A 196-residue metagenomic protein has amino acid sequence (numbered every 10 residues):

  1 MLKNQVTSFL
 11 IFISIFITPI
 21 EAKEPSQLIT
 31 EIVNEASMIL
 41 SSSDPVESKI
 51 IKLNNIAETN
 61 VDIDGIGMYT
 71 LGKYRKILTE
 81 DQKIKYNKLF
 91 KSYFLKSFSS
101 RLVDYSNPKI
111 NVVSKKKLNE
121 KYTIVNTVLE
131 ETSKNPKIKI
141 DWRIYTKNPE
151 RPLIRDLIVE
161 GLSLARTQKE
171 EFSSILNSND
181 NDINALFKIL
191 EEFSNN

Functional and structural regions predicted by a protein language model:
M1-F9: Bacterial N-terminal signal peptides that target proteins for export
S8-F16: Bacterial N-terminal signal peptides
I17-A22: Sec/Tat signal peptide C-region and signal peptidase I cleavage site
E24-L102: Early exported N-terminus immediately downstream of N-terminal targeting peptides
R75, S92-Y93, E131-T132, G161-S163: Solvent-exposed loop/turn segments at secondary-structure junctions within structured extracellular/periplasmic domains
K96-I138, I189, F193-N196: Surface-exposed, charged secondary-structure patches
K137-R166: Short beta-strand edge/turn micro-motifs at domain boundaries
D156-N196: Low-complexity, intrinsically disordered terminal/linker segments enriched in charged and Gly/Pro repeats
